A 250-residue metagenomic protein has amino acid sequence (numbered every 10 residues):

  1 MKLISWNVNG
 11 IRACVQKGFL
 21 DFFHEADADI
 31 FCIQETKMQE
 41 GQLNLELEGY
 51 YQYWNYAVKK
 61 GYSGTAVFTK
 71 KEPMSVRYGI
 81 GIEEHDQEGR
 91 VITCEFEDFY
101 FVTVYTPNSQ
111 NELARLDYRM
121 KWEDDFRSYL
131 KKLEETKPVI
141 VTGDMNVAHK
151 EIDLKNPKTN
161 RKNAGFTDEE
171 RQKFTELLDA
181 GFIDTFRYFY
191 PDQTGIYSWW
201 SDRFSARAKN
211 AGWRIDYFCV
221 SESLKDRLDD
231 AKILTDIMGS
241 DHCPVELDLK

Functional and structural regions predicted by a protein language model:
M1-L47, A57, Y62, L177: N-terminal, active-site-proximal structural segment of metallo-dependent hydrolase catalytic domains
M1-N9, D98-Q110, T142: Active-site-proximal beta-strand elements of phosphoester/diester hydrolases
N7, F23-G41, F101, L130-E151 (+4 more regions): Active-site beta-strand/loop signature of hydrolases that rely on acidic residues for catalysis
K37, Q42-S109: Structured beta-strand-rich core segments of catalytic domains in phosphoester-bond hydrolases
Y51, D125-A211, I215: Metal-dependent phosphoesterases centered on the DNase I-like endonuclease/exonuclease/phosphatase
K60-S75, S205-D226: Conserved beta strand-loop-helix elements of the APE1-like EEP
G81-I82, P107-E123, K158-K162: Surface-exposed cleft-lining segments at the edges of enzyme active sites
K232-K250: Surface polyanion/phosphate-binding segment centered on an Asp-His-Pro turn
